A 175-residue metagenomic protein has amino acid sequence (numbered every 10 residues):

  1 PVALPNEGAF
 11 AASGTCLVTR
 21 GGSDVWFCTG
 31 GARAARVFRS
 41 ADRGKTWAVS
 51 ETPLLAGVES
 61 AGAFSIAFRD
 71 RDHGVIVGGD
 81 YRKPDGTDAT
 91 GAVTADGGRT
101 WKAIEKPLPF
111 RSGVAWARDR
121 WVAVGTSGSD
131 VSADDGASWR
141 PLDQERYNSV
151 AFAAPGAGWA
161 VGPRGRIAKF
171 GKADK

Functional and structural regions predicted by a protein language model:
P1-K175: Residue-level hotspots at or immediately adjacent to binding/recognition sites across diverse folds
